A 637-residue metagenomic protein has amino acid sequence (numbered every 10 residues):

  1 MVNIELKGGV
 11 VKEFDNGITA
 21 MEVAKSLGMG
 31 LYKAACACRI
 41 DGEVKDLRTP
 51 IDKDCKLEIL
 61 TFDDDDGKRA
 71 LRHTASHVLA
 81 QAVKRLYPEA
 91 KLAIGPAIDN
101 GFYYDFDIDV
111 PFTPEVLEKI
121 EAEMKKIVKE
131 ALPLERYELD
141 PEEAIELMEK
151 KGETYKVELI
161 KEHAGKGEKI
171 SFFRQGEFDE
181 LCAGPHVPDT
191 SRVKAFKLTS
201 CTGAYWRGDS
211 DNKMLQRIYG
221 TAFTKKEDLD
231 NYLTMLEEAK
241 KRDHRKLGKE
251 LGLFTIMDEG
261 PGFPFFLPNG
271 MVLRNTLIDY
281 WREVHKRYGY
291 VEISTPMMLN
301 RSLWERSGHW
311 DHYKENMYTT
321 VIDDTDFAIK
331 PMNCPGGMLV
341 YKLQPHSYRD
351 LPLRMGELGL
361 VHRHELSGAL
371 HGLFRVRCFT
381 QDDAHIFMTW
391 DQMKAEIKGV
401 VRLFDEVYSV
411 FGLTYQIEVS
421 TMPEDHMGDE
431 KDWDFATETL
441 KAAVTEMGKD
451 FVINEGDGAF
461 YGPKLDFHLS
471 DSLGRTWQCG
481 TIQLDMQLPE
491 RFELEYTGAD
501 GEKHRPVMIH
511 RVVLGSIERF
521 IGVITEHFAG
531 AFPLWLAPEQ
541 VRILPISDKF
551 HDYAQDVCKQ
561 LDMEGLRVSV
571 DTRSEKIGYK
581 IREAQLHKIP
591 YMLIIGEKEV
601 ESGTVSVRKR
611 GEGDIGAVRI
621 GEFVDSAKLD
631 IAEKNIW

Functional and structural regions predicted by a protein language model:
M1-H73, V78-A93, I98-W637: NTP/phosphate- and nucleic-acid-binding module
